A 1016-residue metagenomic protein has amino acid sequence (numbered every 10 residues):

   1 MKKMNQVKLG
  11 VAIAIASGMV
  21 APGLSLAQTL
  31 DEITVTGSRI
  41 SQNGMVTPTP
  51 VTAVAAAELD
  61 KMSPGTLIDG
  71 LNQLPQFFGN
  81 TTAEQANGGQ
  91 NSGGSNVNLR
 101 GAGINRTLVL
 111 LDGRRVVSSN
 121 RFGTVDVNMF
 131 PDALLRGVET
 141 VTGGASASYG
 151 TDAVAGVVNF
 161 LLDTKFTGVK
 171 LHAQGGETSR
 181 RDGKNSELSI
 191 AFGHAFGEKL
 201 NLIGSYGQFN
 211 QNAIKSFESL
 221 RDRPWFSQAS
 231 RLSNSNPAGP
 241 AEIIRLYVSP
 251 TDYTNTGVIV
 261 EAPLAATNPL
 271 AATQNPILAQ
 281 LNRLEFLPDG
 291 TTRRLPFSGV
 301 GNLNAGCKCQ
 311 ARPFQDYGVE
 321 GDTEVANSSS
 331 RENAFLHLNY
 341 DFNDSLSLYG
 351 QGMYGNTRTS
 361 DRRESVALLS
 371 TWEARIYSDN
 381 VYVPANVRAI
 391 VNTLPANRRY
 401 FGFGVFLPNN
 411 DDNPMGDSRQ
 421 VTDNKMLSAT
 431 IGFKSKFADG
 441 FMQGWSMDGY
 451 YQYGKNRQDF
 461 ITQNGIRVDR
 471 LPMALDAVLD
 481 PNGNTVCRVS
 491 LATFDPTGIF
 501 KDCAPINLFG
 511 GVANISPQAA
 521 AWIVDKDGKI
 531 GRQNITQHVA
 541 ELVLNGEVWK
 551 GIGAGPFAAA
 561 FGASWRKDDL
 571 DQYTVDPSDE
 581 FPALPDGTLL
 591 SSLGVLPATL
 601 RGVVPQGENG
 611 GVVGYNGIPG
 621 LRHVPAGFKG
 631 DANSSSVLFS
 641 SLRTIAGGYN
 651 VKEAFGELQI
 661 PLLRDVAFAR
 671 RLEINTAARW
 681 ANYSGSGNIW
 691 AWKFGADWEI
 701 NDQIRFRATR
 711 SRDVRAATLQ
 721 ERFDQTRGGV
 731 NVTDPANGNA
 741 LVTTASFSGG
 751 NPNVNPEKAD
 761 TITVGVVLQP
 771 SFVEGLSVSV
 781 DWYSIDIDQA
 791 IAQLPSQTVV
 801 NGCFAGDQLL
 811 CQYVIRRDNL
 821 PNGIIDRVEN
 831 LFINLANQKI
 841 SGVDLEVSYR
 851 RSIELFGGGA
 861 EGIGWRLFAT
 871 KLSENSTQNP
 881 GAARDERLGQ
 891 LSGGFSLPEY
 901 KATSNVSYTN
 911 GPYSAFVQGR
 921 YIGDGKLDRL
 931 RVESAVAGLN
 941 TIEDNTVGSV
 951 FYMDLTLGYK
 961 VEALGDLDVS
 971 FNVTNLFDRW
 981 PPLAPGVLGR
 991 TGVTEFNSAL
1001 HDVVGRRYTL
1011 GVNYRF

Functional and structural regions predicted by a protein language model:
E32-M62: N-terminal periplasmic "start-of-domain" segments of outer-membrane beta-barrel proteins
N43, K165-G168, E198-K199, N343-L346 (+9 more regions): Short loop/turn motifs that connect adjacent beta-strands in outer-membrane beta-barrel proteins
N43, L71-R114: Extracytoplasmic beta-strand/coil segments of soluble accessory domains associated with Gram-negative outer-membrane
L67-G70, S95-N98, D126-P131, D152-A173 (+1 more regions): N-terminal periplasmic accessory domains that precede and gate Gram-negative outer-membrane beta-barrel machines
R114-T142: Short acidic/polar hinge/loop motifs at secondary-structure boundaries that mediate gating or recognition
R121, R223-S227, E285-S329, F335 (+6 more regions): Surface-exposed, low-complexity loop segments enriched in small/polar and acidic residues
Y783-L930: Gram-negative outer-membrane beta-barrel transporters
D786-D788, S873, R920-E933, Y959-F1016: C-terminal beta-signal and adjacent terminal beta-strands/loops of Gram-negative outer-membrane beta-barrel proteins
